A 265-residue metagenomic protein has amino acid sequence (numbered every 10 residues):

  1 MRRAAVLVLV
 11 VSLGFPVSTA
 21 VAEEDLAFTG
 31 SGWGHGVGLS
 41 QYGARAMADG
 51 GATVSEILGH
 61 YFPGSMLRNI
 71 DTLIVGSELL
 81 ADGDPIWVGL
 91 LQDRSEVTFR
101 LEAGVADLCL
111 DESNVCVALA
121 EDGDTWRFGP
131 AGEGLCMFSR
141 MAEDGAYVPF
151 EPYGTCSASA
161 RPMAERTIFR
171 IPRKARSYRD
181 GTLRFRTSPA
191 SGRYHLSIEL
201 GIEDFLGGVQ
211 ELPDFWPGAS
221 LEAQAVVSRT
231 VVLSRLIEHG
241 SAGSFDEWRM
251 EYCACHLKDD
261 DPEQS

Functional and structural regions predicted by a protein language model:
R2-S265: Conserved, single-site charged/polar hotspot
